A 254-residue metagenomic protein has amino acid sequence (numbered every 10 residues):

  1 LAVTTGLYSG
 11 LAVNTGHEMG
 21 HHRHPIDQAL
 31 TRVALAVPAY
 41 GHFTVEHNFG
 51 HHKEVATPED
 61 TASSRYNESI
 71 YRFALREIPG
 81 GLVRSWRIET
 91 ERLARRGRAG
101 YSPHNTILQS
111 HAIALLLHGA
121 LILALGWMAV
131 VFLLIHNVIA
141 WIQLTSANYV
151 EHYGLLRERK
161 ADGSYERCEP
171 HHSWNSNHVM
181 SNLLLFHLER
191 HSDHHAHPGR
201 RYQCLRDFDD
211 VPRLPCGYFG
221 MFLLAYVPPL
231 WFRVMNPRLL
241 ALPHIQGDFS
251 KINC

Functional and structural regions predicted by a protein language model:
L1-A2, A129: Residue-level signature of transmembrane alpha-helical entry/exit and packing/kink sites in multi-pass membrane
A2-V3, L7, L134, V138: Residue-level signature of the transmembrane alpha-helical core of multi-pass small-molecule transporters
T4-V13, R23, D27: Membrane-embedded alpha-helical core segments of multi-pass
G10-L11, T15, L115-L123, T145: Alpha-helical transmembrane segments of multipass membrane proteins
V13, H17-H21, H51-H52: Active-site recognition of the HExxH zinc-binding catalytic motif
M19, H118-L125, V130-I139: Conserved catalytic-core segments centered on acid/base and nucleophilic motifs
H24-R32, A36-I107, M128, L133 (+1 more regions): Cytosolic/stromal cytosol-facing helical appendages immediately following the last transmembrane segment
S102-H118, L125: A conserved active-site cap/scaffold subdomain adjacent to cofactor or substrate pockets
